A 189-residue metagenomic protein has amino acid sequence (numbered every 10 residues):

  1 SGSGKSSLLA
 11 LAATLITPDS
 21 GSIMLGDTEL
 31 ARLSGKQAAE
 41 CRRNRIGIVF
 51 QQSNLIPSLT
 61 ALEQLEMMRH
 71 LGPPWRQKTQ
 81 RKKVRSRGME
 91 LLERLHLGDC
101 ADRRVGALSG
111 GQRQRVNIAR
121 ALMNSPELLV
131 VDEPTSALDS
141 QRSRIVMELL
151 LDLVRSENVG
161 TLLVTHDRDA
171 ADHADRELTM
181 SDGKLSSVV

Functional and structural regions predicted by a protein language model:
G21-E29: Conserved ABC transporter NBD signature motif
T28-E29, E66, P73, T79-D99: Conserved ABC ATPase "signature" region
L30-G47: ABC ATPase NBD coupling module
L59-M68: Short coil-to-helix segment of the ABC ATPase nucleotide-binding domain corresponding to the Q-loop/switch region
R103, N124: Conserved signature/switch motifs of ABC ATPase nucleotide-binding domains
R104-L108, Q112: Conserved ABC ATPase signature
L129-D132: Catalytic Walker B motif of ABC-type/P-loop ATPase nucleotide-binding domains
